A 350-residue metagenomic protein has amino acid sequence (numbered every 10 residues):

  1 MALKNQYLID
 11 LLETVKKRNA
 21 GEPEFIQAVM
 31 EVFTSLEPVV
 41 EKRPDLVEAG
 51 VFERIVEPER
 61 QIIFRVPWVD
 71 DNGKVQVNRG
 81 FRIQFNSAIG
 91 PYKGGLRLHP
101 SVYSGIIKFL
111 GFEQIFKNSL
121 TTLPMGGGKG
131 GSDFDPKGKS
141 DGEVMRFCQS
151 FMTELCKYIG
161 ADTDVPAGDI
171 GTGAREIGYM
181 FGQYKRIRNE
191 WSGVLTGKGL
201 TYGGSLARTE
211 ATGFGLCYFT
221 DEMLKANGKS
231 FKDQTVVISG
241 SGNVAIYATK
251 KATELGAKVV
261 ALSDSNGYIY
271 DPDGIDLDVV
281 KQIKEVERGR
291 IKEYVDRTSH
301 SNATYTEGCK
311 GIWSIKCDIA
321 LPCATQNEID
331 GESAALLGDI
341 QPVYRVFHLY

Functional and structural regions predicted by a protein language model:
M1-L206: N-terminal ligand-binding/catalytic initiation module
V69-D71, R82-N86, Y103-S104, K139 (+8 more regions): Short, glycine-/Ser/Thr-/acidic-enriched flexible segments
N78, S239, Y247, S263-S265 (+2 more regions): Generic beta-strand/beta-sheet core signal
K137, R175-E176, N243-E254, A334-A335: Short glycine/threonine-rich loop-to-helix capping motif typified by GTGT followed within a few residues by an Asp-Pro
E154, Y158, I246, C323-N327: Transmembrane alpha-helical segments of multi-pass membrane transport proteins and ion-pumping complexes
A161, K229-D233, I315-C317, A334-P342: Short, surface-exposed connector motifs at secondary-structure boundaries
T196-G199, G204-W313: Glycine-rich phosphate/diphosphate-binding loop of Rossmann-like nucleotide-binding domains
I319-D330, A334-Y350: ADP-ribose/adenylate-binding Rossmann-like module
